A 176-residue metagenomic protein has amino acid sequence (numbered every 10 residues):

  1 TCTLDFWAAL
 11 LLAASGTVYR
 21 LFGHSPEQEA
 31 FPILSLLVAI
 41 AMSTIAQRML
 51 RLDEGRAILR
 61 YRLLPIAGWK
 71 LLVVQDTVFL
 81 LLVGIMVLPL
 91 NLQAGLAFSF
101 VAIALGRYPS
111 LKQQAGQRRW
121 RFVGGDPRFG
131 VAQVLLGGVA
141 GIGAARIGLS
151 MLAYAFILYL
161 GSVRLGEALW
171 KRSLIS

Functional and structural regions predicted by a protein language model:
T1-L59, A67-S176: Hydrophobic alpha-helical transmembrane segments of membrane proteins
